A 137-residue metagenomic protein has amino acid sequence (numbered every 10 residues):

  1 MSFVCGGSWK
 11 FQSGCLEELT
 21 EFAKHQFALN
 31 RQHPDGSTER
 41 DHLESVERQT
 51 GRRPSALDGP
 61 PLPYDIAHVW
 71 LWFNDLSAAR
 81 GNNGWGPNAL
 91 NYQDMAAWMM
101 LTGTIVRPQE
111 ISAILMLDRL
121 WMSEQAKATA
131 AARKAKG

Functional and structural regions predicted by a protein language model:
M1-G137: An amphipathic, hydrophobic-aromatic interaction surface with interspersed Lys/Arg that forms lipid/phosphate-bearing
